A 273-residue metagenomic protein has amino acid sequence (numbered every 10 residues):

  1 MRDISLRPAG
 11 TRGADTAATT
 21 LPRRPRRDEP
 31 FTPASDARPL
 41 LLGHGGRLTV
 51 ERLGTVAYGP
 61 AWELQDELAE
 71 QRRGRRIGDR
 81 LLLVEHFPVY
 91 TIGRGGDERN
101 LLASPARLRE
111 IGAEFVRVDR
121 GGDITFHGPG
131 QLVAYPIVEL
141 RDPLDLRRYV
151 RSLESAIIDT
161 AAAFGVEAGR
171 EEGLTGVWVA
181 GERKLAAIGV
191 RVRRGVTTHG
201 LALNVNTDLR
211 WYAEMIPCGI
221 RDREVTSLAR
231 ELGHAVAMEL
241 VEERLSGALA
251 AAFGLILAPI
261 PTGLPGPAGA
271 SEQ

Functional and structural regions predicted by a protein language model:
M1-L185, R210, A235-V236, G266-Q273: N-terminal lobe of the biotin/lipoate ligase/transferase fold
E98-S104, L185-V205: Short, conserved beta-strand/beta-arch hydrophobic-aromatic motifs that form part of recognition grooves or interface
A134-P136, T175, I188-V190, L201-V205 (+1 more regions): A structural signal for short, well-ordered beta-strand segments
A156-F164, R244-L255: Generic non-transmembrane alpha-helical segments
E167-G169, G254-G263: Flexible, glycine/charged-enriched surface loops at secondary-structure junctions
N206-A250: A hydrophobic, small-residue-rich beta->alpha segment in the mid-to-C-terminal subdomain of diverse proteins
E239-L245, L249-F253, L264-Q273: Cytochrome P450 proximal C-terminal region
